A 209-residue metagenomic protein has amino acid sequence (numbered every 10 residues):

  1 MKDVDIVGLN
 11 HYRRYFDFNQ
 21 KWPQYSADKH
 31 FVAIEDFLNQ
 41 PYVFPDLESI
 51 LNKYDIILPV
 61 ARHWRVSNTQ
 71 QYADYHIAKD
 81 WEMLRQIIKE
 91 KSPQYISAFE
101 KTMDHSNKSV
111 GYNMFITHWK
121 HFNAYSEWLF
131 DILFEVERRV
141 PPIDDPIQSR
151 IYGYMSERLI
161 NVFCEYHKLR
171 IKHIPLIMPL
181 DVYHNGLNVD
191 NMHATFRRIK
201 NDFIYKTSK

Functional and structural regions predicted by a protein language model:
M1-K209: ER/Golgi luminal nucleotide-sugar-dependent glycosyltransferases, focusing on the catalytic module
